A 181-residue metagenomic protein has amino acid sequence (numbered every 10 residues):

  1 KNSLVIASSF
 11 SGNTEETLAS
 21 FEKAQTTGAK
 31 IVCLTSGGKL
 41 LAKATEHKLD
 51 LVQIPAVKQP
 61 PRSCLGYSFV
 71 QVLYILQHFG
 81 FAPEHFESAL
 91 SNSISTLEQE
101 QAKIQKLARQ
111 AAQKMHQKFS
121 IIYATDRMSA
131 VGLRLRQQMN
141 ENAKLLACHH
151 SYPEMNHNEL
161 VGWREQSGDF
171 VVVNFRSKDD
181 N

Functional and structural regions predicted by a protein language model:
K1-E98, Q113, S177-D180: Glycine-rich phosphate-binding loops that contact phosphosugars or nucleotide phosphates
S3-V5, S120, V172: Conserved hydrophobic helix-helix packing surfaces used for dimerization/oligomerization
L51-Q53, A147-H149, V172-N174: Conserved beta-strand scaffold positions in the cores of enzyme catalytic domains, especially in NTP/NDP-utilizing
K58, Q77-F170: Active-site phosphate/pyrophosphate-binding segments
Y123-D126, F175-D179: Structural motif
